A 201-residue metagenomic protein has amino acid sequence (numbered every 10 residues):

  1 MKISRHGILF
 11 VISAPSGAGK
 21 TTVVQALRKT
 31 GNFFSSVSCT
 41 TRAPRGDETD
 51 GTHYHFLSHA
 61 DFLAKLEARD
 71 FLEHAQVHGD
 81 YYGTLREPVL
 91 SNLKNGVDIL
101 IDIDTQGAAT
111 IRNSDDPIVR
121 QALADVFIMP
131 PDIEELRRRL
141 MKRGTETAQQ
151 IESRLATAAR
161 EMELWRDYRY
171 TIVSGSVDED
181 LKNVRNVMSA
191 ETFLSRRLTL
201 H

Functional and structural regions predicted by a protein language model:
M1-L9: Extreme N-terminal, non-catalytic leader segments that precede Walker-type/kinase nucleotide-binding cores
I3, R138-M141, T145-E146, R160-H201: NTP-dependent small-molecule kinase module
S13-P15: P-loop (Walker A) phosphate-binding loop of NTP-binding proteins
A18: ATP-binding Walker
T21: Walker A/P-loop
K29-S38: Post-Walker A helix-loop "phosphate-sensing" segment adjacent to the P-loop in P-loop NTPases
T40-I99, T105-Q106: ATP-dependent small-molecule kinase phosphotransfer cores that center on conserved nucleotide phosphate-binding segments
I99-T105, V119-K142, V173: Conserved phosphate-donor/acceptor-positioning beta-strand/loop module used by diverse small-molecule
